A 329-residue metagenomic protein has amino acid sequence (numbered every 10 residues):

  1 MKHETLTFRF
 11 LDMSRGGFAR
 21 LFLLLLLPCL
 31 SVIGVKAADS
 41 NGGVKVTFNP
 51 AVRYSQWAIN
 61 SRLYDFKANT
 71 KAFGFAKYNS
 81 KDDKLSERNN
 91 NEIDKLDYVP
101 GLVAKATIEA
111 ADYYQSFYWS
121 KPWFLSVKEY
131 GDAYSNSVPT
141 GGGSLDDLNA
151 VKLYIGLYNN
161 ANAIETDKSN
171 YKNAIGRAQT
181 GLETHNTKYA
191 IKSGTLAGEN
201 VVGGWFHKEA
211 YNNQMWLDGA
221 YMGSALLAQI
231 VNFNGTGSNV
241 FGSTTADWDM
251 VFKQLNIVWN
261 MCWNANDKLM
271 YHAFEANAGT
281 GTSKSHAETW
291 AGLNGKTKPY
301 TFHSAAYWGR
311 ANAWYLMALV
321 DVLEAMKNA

Functional and structural regions predicted by a protein language model:
M1-G16: N-terminal secretory signal peptides that target proteins for export/translocation
L21-S31: Bacterial N-terminal signal peptides
A37-D132, I164-V201, S283-A291: Low-complexity, Ser/Thr/Pro/Gly-enriched N-terminal "stalk/linker" regions
A72-E92, K105, L148-N160, T195-G219 (+1 more regions): Carbohydrate-binding/catalytic loop surfaces
G101-Y118, N149-D167, M222-G242, W314-A329: Well-ordered alpha-helical scaffold segments within catalytic/enzyme domains
S126-Y158: Blade-loop segments of beta-propeller domains
T236-V258: Helix-loop-helix "hinge/cap" segment bordering the ligand-binding cleft or interdomain interface
